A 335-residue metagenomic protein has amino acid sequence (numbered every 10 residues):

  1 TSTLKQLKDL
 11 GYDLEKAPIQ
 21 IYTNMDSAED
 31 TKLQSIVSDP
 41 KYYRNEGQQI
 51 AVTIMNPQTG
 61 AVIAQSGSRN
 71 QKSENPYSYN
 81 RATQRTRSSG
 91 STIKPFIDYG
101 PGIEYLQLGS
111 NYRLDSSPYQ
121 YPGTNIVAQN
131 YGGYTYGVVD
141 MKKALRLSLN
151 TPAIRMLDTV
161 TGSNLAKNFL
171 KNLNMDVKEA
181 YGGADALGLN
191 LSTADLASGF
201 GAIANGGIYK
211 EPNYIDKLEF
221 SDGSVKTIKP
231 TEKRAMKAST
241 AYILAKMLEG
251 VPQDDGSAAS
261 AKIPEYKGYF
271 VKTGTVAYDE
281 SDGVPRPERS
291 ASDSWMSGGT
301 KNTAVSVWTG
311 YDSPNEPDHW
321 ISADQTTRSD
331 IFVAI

Functional and structural regions predicted by a protein language model:
T1-I19, K41, N45-E46, G133: Non-catalytic structural connector segments
Y12, N24-P57, K142-R146, L157-T159: Beta-lactamase-like hydrolase cores
T23-Y42, I54, Q65, K72-R85 (+2 more regions): A penicillin-recognizing enzyme superfamily signal
L33, G60, R87-L114, A144 (+4 more regions): Active-site SXXK
Q49, E74-F96, S110-R113, A184: Short active-site loop at a secondary-structure junction that contains or immediately precedes the catalytic residue(s)
M55-I63, K171-L173: Short, glycine-anchored, charge-dense loop/turn motifs used at functional sites
L108-A166, Y181-G182, Y209, S221-G250: Conserved catalytic neighborhood of penicillin-recognizing serine enzymes
I126-N130, V160-F200: Mid-domain, small-residue-enriched loop/turn segments at the edges of structured enzyme/sensor domains
